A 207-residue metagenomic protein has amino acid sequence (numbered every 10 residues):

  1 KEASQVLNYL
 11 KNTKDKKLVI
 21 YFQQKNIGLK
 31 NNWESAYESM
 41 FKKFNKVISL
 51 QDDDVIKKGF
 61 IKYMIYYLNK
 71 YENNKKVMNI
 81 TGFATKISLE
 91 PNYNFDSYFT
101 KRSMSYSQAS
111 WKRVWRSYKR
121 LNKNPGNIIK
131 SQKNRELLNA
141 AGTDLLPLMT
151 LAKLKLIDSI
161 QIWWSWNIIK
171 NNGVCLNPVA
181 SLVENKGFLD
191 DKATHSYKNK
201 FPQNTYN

Functional and structural regions predicted by a protein language model:
K1-S49, D54-N207: An acidic/histidine-cluster motif and surrounding catalytic segment that typifies divalent-metal-assisted enzyme active
